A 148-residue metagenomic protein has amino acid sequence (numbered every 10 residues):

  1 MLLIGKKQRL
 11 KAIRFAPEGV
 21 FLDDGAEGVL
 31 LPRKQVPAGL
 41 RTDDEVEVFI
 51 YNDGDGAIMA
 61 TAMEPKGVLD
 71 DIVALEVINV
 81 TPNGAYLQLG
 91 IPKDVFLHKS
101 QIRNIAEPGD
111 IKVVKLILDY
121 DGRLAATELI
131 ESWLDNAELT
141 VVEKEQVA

Functional and structural regions predicted by a protein language model:
M1-A148: Single-stranded RNA-binding regions, centering on S1/OB-family and related RNA-binding modules
